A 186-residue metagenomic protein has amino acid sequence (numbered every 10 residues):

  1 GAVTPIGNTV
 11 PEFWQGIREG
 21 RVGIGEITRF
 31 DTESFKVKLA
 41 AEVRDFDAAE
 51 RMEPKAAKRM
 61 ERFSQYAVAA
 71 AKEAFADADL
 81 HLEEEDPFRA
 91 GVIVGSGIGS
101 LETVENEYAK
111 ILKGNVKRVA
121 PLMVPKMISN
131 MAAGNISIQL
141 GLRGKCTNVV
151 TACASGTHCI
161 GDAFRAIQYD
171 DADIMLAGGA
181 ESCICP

Functional and structural regions predicted by a protein language model:
G1-A56: ACP-dependent fatty acid/polyketide chain-elongation machinery
P5-P11, R18-I27, A57, A76-F88 (+1 more regions): Acyl-thioester C-C bond-transforming condensing/cleaving domain
V10, T32, K36, S64-V68 (+3 more regions): Generic structural signal for well-ordered secondary structure
F13-W14, F30, F35, F46 (+4 more regions): Aromatic side chains
I17-R18, S34, L39, A67-A70 (+2 more regions): Generic alpha-helical secondary structure signal
A40, A67-V68, A133, I160: A general structural signal for well-ordered alpha-helical segments in protein cores
R44, I93, V150: Residues in well-ordered beta-strands of folded domains
A49-E84, R89, I93: Glycine-rich, N-terminal phosphate-binding loop and its surrounding beta-alpha-beta segment
